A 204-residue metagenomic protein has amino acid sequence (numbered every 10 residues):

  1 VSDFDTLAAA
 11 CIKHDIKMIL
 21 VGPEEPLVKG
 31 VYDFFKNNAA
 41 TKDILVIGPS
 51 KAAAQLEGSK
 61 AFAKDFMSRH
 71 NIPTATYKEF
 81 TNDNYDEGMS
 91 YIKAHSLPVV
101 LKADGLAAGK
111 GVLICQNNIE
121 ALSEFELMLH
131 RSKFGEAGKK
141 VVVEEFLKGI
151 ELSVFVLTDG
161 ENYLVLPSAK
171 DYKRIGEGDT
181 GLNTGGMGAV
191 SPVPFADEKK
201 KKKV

Functional and structural regions predicted by a protein language model:
V1-A10: Glycine-rich, highly charged phosphate/nucleotide-binding loops
A8-A9, Q55-A61, G176-G178: Short, charged, surface-exposed secondary-structure boundary motifs
C11, D15-K17: Proline-aspartate-enriched helix->loop->beta-strand connector
K13, A39, I47, R69-N71 (+6 more regions): Solvent-exposed alpha-helices and their adjacent loops that cap or buttress functional pockets in soluble metabolic
K17-S59, N71-N82: A short, GP-enriched loop/loop-strand-helix hinge that lies immediately N-terminal to, or at the N-terminal rim
S96-N118: Conserved anion/nucleotide-ligand pocket segment
C115-V204: Internal nucleotide-binding/catalytic subdomain
